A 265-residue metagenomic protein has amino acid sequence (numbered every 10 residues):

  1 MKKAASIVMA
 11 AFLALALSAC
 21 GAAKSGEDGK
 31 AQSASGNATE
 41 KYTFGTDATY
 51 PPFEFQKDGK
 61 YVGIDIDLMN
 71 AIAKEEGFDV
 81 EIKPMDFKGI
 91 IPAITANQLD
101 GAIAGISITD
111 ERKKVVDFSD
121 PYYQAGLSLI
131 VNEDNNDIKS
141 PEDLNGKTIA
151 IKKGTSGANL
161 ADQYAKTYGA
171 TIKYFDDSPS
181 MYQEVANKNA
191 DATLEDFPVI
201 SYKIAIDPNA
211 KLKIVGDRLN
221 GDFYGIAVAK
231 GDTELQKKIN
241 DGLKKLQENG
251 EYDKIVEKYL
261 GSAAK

Functional and structural regions predicted by a protein language model:
A16-A19: C-terminal motif of bacterial Sec signal peptides marking the signal peptidase cleavage site
G21-A23, I66-E75, N135, K153-T155 (+2 more regions): Extended ligand-binding regions for polar small-molecule ligands
A22-S33, E81, S156-K173, K211-V215 (+1 more regions): Ligand-binding clefts/hinges and TM-proximal coupling segments of bilobed small-molecule sensing domains
G29-G105: Extracytoplasmic small-molecule ligand-binding "clamshell" domains of the periplasmic binding protein/Venus flytrap
A48, Q124-V131, F197, S201 (+2 more regions): Periplasmic-binding protein-like
Q56, M69-F78, G157-F175, I204-P208: Ligand-binding cleft/hinge of the Venus flytrap
K74, D79-D143: Acidic, polar ligand-binding/catalytic clefts
I106-K114, D162-Q163, A186-N187, D191-G221: A ligand-binding cleft/hinge motif common to bilobed small-molecule-binding domains
